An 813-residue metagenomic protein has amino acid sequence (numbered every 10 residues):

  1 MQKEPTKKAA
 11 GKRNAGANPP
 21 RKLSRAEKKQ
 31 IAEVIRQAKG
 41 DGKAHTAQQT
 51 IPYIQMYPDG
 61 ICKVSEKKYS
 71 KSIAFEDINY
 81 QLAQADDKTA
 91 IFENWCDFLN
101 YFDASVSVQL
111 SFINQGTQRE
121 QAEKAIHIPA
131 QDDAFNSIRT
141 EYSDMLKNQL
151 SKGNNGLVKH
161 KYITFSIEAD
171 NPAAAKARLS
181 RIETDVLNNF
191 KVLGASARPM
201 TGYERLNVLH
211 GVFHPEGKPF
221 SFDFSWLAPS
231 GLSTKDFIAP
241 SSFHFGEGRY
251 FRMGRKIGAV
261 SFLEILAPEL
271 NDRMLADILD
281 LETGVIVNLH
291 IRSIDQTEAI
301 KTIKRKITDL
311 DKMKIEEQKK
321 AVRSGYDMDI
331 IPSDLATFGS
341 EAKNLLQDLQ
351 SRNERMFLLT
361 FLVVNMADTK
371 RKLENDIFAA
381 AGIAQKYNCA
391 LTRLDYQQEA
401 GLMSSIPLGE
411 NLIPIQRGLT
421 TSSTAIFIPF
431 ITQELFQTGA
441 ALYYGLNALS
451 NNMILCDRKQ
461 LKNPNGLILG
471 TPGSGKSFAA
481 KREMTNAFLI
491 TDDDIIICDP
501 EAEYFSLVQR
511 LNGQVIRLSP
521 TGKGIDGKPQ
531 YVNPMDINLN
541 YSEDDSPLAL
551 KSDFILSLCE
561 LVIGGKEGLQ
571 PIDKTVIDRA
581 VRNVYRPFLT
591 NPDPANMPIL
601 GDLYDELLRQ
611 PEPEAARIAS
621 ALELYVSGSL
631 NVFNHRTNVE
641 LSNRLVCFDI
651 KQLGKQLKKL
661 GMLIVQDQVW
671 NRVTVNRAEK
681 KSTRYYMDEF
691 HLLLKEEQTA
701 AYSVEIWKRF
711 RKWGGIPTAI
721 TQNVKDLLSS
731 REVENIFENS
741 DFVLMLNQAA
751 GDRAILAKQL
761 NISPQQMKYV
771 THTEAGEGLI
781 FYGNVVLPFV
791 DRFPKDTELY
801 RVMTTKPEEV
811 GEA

Functional and structural regions predicted by a protein language model:
M1-F430: Extended, folded cores of ATP/NTP-driven motor/assembly subunits in large transport and secretion machines
I78, A85-A104, Q115, D277-L279 (+10 more regions): P-loop NTPase motor domains
I468: Hydrophobic anchor at the beta1->P-loop junction of P-loop NTPases
K476: Conserved lysine of the Walker
A479: Hydrophobic positions on the alpha1 helix immediately C-terminal to the Walker A/P-loop
N486-I496, L511: Post-Walker A helix-loop "phosphate-sensing" segment adjacent to the P-loop in P-loop NTPases
R517-G522, F742-G751: Conserved AAA+ ATPase "SRH/arginine-finger" region at the nucleotide-binding site
L760-A813: Conserved P-loop NTPase
